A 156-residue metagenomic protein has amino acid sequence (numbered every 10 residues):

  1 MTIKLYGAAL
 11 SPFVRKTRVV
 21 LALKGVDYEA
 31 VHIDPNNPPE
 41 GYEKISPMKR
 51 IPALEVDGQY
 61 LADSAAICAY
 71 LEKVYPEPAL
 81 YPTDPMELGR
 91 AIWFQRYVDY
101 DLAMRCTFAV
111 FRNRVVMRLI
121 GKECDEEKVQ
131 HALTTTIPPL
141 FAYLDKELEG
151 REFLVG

Functional and structural regions predicted by a protein language model:
M1-H131, T135-F141, E152: GST-like domain detector, emphasizing the conserved glutathione-binding G-site in the N-terminal thioredoxin-like
E147-G156: Short, intrinsically disordered, charge-balanced linker/junction segments flanking boundaries in proteins
